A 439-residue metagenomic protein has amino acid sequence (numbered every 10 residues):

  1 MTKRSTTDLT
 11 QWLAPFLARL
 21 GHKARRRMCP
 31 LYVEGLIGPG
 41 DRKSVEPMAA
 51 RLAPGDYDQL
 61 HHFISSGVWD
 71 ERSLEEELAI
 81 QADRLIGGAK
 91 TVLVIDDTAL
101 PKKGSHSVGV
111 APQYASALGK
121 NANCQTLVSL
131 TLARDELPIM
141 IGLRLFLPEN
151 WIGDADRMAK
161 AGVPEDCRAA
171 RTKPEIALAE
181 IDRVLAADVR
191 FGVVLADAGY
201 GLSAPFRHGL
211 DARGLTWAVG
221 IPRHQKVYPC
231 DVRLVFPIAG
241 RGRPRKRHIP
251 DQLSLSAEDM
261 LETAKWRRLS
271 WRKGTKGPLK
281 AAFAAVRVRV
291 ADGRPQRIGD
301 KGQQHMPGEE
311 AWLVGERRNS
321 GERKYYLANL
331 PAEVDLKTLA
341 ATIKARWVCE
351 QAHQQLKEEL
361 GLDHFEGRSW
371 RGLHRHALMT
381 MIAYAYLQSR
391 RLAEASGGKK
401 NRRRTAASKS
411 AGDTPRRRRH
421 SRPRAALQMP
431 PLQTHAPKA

Functional and structural regions predicted by a protein language model:
M1-L20: Basic, low-complexity segments
T10, G119, A133-G162, D166-A169 (+5 more regions): An anionic, glycine-rich sequence signature occurring as long contiguous blocks
L20-R26, L31-S105, P112, A218 (+3 more regions): Electropositive nucleic-acid engagement tracts
M48-A49, A89-K103, L130, V193-L202 (+4 more regions): Short, conserved catalytic/metal-binding motifs centered on acidic residues
S65-E149, D154, A159-K160, P295-G302: Active-site-proximal, Lys/Arg-enriched surface segment that forms a nucleic-acid-binding/basic interface patch
E77-A82, V163-G192: Short, basic/hydrophobic alpha-helical segments
A186, F206-T216: Short, surface-exposed basic-aromatic patches at helix termini and helix-loop junctions that form
P205, A328, D335-I343, E358-R375 (+1 more regions): Short, solvent-exposed helix-loop connector elements
